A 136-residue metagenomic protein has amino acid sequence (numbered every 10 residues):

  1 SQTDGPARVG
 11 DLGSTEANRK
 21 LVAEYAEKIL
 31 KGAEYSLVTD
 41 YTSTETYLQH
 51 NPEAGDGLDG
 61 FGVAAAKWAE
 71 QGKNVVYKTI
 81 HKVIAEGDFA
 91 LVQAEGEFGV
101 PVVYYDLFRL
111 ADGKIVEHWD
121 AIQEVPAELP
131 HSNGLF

Functional and structural regions predicted by a protein language model:
S1-F136: C-terminal and inter-domain tail/linker signature
